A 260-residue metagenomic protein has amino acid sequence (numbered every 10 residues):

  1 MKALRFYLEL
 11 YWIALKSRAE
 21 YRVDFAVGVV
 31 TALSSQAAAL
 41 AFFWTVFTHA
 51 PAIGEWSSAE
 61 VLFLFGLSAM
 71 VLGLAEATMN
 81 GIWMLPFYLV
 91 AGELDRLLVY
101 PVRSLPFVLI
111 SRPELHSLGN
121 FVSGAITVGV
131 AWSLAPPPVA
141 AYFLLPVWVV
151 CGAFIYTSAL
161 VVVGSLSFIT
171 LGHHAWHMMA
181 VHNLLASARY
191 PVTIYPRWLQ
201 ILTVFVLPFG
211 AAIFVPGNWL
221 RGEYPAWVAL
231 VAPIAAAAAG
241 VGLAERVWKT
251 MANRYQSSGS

Functional and structural regions predicted by a protein language model:
M1-S260: Hydrophobic transmembrane alpha-helices and immediately adjacent juxtamembrane helices of multi-pass inner-membrane
